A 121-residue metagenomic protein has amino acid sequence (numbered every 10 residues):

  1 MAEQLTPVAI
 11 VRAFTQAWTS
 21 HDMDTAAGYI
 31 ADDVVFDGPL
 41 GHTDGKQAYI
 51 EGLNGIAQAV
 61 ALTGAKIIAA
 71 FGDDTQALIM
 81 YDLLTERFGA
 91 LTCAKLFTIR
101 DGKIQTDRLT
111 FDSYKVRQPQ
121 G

Functional and structural regions predicted by a protein language model:
M1-S20, D24, G28, D32 (+1 more regions): Short, low-complexity N-terminal intrinsically disordered segments enriched in polar/charged residues
V11-F14, T25-A27, V34, G45 (+5 more regions): Hydrophobic pocket/interface hotspot
M23-G72: A solvent-exposed, acidic/Ser-Thr-rich amphipathic alpha-helical stretch
L62-A65, G89-K95: Short, surface-exposed coil-to-beta transition loops
D73-A77: Short acidic/glycine-enriched loop/turn segments that link adjacent beta-strands
L78-E86: Short beta-strand segments that buttress and anchor functional surface loops
T92-Q120: Short beta-strand edge/turn micro-motifs at domain boundaries
